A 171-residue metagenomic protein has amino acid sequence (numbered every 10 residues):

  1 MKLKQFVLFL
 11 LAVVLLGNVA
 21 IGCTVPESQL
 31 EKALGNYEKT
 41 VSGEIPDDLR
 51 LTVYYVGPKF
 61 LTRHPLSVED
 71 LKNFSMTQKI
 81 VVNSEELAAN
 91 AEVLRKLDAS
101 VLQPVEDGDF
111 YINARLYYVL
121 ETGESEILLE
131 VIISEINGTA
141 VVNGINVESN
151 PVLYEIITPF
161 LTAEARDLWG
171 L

Functional and structural regions predicted by a protein language model:
M1-L10: Bacterial N-terminal signal peptides that target proteins for export
K2-L3, L16, V119: Generic N-terminal leader/processing signal
F9-N18: Bacterial N-terminal signal peptides
C23-L171: Function-determining sites in protein domains
